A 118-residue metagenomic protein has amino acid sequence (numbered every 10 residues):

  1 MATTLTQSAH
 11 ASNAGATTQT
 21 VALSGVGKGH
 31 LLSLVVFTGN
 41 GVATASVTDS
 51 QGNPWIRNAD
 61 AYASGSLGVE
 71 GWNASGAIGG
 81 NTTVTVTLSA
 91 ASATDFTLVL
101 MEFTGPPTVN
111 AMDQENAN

Functional and structural regions predicted by a protein language model:
M1-N118: Function-critical acidic carboxylates
